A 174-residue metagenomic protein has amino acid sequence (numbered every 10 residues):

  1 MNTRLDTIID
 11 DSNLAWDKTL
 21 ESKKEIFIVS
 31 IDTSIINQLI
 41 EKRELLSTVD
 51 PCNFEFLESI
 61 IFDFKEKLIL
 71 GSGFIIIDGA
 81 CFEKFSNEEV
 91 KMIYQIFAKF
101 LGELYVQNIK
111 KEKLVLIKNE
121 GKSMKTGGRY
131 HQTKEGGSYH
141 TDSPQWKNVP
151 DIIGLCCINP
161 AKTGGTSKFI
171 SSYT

Functional and structural regions predicted by a protein language model:
M1-T174: Non-heme Fe(II) oxygenase catalytic core, chiefly the N-lobe of the double-stranded beta-helix
